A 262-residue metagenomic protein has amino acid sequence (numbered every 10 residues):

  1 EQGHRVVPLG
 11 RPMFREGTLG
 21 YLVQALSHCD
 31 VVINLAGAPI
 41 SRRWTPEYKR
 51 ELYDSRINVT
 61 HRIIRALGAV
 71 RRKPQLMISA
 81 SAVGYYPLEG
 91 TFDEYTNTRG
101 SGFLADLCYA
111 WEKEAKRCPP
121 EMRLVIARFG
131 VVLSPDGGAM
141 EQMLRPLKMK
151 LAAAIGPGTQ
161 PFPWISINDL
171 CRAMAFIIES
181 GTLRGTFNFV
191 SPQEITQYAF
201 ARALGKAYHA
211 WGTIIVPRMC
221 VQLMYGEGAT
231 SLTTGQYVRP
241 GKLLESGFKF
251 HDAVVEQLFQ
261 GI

Functional and structural regions predicted by a protein language model:
M13-R62: NAD(P)H-binding glycine-rich loop region in Rossmannoid oxidoreductase-like domains and their noncatalytic homologs
H61-G102: Conserved Rossmann-fold NAD(P)-dependent oxidoreductase catalytic core, especially the SDR/UDP-sugar
S81, K113-P135: Conserved beta-loop-beta element that borders a ligand/cofactor-binding pocket
R99-G102, G130-G137, P157-I167, I178: Glycine-rich "substrate-gating" loop/helix at the edge of Rossmann-like oxidoreductase active sites
E121, L133-Q142, F176-F187: Glycine/proline-rich active-site loop of Rossmann-fold NAD(P)-dependent oxidoreductases
Q142-I165, D169, A173: A conserved pocket-lining segment of Rossmann-fold NAD(P)-dependent short-chain dehydrogenase/reductase
S180-E227, Q260: Mid/C-terminal beta-alpha module of Rossmann-like enzyme folds, strongest in SDR-family dehydrogenases/epimerases
A210, T230-I262: C-terminal amphipathic/interface module of NAD(P)-dependent oxidoreductases and related NAD-binding regulators
